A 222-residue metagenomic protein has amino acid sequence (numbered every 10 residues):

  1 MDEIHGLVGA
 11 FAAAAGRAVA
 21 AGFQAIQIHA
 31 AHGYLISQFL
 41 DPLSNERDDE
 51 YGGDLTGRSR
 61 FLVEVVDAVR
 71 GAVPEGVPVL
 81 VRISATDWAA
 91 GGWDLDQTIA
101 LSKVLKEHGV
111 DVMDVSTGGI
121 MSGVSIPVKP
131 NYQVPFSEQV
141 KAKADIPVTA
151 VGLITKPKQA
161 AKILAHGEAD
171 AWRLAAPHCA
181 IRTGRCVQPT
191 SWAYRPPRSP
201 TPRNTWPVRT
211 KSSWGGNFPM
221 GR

Functional and structural regions predicted by a protein language model:
M1-R222: Flavin-dependent oxidoreductase catalytic cores
